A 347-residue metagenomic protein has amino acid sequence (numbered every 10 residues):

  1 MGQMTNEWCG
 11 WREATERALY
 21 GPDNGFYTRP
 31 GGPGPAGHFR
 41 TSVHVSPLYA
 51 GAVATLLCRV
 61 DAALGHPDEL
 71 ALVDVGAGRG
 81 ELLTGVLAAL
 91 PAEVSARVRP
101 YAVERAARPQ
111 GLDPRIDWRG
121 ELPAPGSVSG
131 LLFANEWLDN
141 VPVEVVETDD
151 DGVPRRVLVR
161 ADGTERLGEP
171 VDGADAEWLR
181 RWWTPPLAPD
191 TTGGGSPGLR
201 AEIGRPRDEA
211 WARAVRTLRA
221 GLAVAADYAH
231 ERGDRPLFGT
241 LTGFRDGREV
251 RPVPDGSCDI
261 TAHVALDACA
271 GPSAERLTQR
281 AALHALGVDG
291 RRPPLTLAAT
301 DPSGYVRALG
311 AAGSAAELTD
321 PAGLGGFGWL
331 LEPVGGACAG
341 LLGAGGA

Functional and structural regions predicted by a protein language model:
M1-E121, G126-S129, V146, L295 (+1 more regions): Rossmann-like AdoMet
A77-L82, D139, H230-E231: Gly/Ser/Thr-rich loops at beta-strand to alpha-helix junctions that form or flank small-molecule/cofactor-binding
R105, A134-N135, Y228, E332: Residues immediately flanking
Q110, V141-P142, G233: Conserved protein kinase catalytic core
E121-L122, L138-V153, I203-R213: A short, conserved alpha-helix within the catalytic core of class I
S129-G130, G221: Conserved acidic residues
G130-T184, F238-D246: A mobile, often basic/glycine-rich helix-loop segment that functions as the active-site lid/recognition loop
W178-A347: Long, Lys/Arg- and hydrophobic-enriched amphipathic alpha-helices
